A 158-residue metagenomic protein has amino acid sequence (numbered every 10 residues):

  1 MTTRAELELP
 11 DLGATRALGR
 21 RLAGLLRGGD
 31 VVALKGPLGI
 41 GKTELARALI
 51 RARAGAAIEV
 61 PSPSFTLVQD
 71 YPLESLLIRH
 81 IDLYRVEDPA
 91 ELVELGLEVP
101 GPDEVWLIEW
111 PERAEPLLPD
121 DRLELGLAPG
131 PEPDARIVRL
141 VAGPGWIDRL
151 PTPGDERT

Functional and structural regions predicted by a protein language model:
T2-R21: N-terminal pre-Walker A segment at the start of P-loop NTPase domains
A5, D88-T158: Short phosphate-coordinating micro-motif centered on Lys-Gly-acidic
G24-G29: Phosphate-binding P-loop
V32-L34: Hydrophobic anchor at the beta1->P-loop junction of P-loop NTPases
P37: P-loop (Walker A) phosphate-binding loop of NTP-binding proteins
K42: Conserved lysine of the Walker
E59-V60, S64, V68-W110: Conserved nucleotide-sensing/catalytic segment adjacent to the nucleotide-binding pocket in NTP-handling enzymes
